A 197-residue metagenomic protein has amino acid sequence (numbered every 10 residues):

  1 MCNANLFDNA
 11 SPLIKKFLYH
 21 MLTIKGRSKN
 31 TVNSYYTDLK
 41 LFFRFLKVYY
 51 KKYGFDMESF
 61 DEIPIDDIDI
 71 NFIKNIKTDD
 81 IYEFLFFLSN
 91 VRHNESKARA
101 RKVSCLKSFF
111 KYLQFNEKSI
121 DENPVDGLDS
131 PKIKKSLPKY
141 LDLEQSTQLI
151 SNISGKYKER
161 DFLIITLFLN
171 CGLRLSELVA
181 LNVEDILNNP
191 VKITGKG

Functional and structural regions predicted by a protein language model:
M1-G197: Conserved catalytic core of the tyrosine transesterase superfamily
